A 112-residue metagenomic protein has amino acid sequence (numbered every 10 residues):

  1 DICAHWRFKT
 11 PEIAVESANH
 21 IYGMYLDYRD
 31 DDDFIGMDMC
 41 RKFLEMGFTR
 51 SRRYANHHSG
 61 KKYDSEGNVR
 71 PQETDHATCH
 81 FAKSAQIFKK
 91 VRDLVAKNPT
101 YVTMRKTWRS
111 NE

Functional and structural regions predicted by a protein language model:
D1-G23, D38-E112: C-terminal-biased regions
Y25-R29: Hydrophobic/aromatic side-chain positions at a characteristic register within alpha-helices of tetratricopeptide repeats
